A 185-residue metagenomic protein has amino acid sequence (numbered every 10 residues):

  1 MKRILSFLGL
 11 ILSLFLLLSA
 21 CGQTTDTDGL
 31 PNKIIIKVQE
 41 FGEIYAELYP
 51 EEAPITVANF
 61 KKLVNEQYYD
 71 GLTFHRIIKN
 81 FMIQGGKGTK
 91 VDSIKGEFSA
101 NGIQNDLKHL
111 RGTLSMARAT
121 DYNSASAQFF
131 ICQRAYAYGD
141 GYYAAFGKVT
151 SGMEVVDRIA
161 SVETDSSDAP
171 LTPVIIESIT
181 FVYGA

Functional and structural regions predicted by a protein language model:
M1-K2: N-terminal secretory signal peptides that target proteins for export/translocation
L5-G9, S13-A185: Cyclophilin-like peptidyl-prolyl cis-trans isomerases
